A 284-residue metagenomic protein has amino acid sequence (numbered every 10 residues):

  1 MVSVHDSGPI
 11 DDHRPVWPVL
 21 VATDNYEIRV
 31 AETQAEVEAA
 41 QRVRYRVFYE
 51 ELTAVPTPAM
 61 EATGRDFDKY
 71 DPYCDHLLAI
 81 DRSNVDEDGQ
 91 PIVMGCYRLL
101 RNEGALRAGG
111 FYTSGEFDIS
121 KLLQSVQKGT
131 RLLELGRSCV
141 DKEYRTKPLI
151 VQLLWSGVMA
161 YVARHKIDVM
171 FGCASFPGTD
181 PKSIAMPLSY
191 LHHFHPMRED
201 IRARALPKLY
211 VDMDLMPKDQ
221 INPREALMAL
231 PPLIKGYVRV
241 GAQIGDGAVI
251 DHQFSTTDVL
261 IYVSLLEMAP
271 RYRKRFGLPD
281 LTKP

Functional and structural regions predicted by a protein language model:
M1-T23: Short acidic N-proximal helix/loop "leader" segments that mark the beginning of a domain or an inter-domain linker
P15-R101: Short amphipathic alpha-helix that is part of the acyltransferase structural core
L77, L135, I261-V263: A structural signal for short, well-ordered beta-strand segments
D81-V85, E103, E143-Y144, L265-M268: Short loop segments at secondary-structure junctions
R101-Q243, A248-T256: Acyl-donor binding region in acyl/amide transferases
R164, P279-P284: Short, cationic low-complexity segments
S255-M268: C-terminal "cap" of GNAT-fold acetyltransferases
K274: Basic, polyanion-binding surface patches
